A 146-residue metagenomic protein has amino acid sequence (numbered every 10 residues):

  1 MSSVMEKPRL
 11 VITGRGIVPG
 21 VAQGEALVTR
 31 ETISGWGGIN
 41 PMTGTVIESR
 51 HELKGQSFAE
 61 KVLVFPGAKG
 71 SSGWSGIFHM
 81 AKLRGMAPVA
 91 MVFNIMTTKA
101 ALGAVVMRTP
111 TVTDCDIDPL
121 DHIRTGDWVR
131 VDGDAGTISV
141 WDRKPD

Functional and structural regions predicted by a protein language model:
V4-S139, P145: Feature captures the catalytic cores and cofactor-binding loops of soluble hydro-lyases/lyases that act on carboxylate
